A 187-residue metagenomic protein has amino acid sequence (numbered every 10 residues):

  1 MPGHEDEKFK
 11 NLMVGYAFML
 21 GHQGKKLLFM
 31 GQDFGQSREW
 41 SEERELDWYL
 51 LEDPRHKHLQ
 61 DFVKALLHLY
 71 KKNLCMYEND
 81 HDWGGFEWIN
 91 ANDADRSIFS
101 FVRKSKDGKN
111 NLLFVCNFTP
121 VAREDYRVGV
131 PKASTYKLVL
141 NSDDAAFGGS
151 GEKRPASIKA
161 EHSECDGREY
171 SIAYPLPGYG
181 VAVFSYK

Functional and structural regions predicted by a protein language model:
M1: N-terminal/domain-start segments enriched in small and hydrophobic, helix-friendly residues, covering either
H4-M13, F18-L28, Q32-K187: Carbohydrate-interacting/catalytic domains
